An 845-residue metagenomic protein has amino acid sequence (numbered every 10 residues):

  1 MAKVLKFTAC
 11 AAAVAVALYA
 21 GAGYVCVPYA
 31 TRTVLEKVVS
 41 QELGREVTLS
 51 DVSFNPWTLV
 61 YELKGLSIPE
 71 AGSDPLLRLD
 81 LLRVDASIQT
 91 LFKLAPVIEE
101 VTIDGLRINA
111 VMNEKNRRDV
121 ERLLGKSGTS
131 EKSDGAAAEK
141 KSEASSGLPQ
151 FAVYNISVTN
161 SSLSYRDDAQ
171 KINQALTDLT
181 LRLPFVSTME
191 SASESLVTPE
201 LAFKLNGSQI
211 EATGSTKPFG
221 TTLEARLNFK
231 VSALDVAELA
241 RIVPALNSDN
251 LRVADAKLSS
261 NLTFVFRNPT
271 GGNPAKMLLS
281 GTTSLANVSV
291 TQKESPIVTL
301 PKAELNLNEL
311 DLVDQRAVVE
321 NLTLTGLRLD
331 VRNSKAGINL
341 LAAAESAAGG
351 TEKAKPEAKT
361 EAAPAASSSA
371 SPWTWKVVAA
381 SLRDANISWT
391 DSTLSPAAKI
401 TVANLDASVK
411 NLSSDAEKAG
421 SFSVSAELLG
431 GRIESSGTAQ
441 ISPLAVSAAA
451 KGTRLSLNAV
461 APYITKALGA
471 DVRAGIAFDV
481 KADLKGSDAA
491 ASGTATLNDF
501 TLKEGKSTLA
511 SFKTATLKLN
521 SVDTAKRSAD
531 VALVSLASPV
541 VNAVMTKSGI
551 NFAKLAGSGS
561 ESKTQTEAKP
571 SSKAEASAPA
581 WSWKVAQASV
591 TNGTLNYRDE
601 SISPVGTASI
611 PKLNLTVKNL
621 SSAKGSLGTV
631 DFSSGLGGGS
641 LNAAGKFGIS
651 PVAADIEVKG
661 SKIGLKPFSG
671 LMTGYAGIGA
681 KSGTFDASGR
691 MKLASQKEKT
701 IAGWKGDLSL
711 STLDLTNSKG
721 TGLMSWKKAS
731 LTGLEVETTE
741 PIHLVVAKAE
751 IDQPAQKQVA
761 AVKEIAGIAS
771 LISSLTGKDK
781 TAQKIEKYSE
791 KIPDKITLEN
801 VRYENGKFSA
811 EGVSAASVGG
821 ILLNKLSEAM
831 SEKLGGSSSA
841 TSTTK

Functional and structural regions predicted by a protein language model:
M1-L43, T222-L227, L457, L798 (+2 more regions): N-terminal type II signal-anchor transmembrane helix that functions as the membrane-insertion/stop-transfer segment
E42-E46, G72-A86, Q170-R182, K204-T213 (+12 more regions): Amphipathic hydrophobic-ligand
V47-D51: A short linear hydrophobic-aromatic micro-motif
S53-R117, K141-R166, S195-E200, T263-T282 (+9 more regions): Flexible beta-edge/linker motif
K115-R122, A245, T299-L300, G337-A342 (+6 more regions): Flexible, surface-exposed loop regions and adjacent strand-edge segments of Gram-negative outer-membrane beta-barrel
E121-E131, A342-A354, A553-Q565, I772-L775: Surface-exposed loop/turn segments flanking beta-strands in extracellular/periplasmic regions
S130-L246, K359-A459, I464, A568-P667 (+1 more regions): Elongated, acidic membrane-bridging lipid-handling scaffolds and related periplasm/extracellular "bridge/tunnel" systems
